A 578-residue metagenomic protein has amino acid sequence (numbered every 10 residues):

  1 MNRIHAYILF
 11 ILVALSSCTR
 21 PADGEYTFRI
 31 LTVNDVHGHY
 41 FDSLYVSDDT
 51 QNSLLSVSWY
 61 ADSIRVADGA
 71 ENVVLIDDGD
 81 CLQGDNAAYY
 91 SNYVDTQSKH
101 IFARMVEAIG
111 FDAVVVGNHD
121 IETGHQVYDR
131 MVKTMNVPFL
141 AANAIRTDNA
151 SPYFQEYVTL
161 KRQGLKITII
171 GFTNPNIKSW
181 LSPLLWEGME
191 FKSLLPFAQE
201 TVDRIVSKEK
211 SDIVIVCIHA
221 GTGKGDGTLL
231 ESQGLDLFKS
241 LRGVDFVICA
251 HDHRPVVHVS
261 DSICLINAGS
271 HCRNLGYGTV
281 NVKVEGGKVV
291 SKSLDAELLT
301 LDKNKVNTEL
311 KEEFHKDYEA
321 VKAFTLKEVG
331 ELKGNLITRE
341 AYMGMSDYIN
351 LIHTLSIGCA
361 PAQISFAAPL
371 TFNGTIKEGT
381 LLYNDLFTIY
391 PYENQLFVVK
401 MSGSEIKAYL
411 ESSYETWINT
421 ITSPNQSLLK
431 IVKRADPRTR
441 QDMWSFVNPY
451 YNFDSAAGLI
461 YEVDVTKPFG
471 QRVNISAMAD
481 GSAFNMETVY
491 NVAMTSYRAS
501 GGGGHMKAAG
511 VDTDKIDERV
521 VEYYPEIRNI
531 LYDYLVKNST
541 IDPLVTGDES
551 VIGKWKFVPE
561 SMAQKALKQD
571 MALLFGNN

Functional and structural regions predicted by a protein language model:
M1-N2, T19: Generic cytosolic/nucleocytoplasmic N-terminal low-complexity/intrinsically disordered segments
N2-F10: Sec-dependent signal peptide recognition, specifically the positively charged N-region followed immediately by
L15-S17: C-terminal motif of bacterial Sec signal peptides marking the signal peptidase cleavage site
T19-K303, M343-L355, S365, Y523: Acidic, metal/ion-coordinating pockets
D23-T27, G38-Q51, L55-S63, A103 (+4 more regions): Catalytic centers of hydrolytic enzymes
